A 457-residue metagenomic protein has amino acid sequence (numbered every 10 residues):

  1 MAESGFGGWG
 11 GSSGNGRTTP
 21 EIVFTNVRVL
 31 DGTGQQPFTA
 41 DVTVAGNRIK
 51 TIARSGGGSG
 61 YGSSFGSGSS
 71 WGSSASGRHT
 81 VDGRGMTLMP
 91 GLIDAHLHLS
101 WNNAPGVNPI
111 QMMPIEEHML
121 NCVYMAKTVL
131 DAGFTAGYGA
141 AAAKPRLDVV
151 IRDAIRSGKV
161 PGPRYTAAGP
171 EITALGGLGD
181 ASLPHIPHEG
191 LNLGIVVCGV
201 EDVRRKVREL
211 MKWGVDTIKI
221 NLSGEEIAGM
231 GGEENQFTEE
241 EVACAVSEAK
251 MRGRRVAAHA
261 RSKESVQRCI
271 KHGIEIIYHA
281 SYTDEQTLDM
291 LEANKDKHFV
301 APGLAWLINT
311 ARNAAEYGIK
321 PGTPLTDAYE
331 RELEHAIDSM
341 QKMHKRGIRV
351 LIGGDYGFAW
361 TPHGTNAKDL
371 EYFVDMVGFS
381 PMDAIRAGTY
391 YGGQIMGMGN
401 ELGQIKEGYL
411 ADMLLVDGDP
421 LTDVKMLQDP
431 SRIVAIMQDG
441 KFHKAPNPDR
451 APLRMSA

Functional and structural regions predicted by a protein language model:
S4-I22, V29-M89, P109, D449 (+1 more regions): Histidine-rich, glycine-flanked metal-binding segment
V27, G388-Y390, E407-R454: C-terminal cap of metal-dependent C-N hydrolases
G83-A154, L175, E240, H272: Metal-associated gating/positioning segment near the N- to mid-region
L99-H118, L175-N192, E225-T238, N294-L333: Active-site gating loops and adjacent loop-to-helix segments of metal-dependent hydrolytic enzymes
A104-G106, D148-V149, G177, A228-M230 (+5 more regions): Histidine/acidic-residue-rich catalytic or RNA/ligand-binding cores of hydrolases and nuclease-related proteins
Q111, C122-I151, P161-E171, V215-E226 (+4 more regions): Divalent metal-dependent hydrolysis catalytic cores, especially in the metallo-beta-lactamase
V150, V200-F299, A314-P321, E330-V350 (+1 more regions): Histidine/acidic residue-rich metal-binding segments in metalloenzymes
M251, K320-P324, E334-D419: His/Asp/Glu-enriched, well-ordered alpha-helical/loop segment that forms or immediately abuts the divalent-metal
